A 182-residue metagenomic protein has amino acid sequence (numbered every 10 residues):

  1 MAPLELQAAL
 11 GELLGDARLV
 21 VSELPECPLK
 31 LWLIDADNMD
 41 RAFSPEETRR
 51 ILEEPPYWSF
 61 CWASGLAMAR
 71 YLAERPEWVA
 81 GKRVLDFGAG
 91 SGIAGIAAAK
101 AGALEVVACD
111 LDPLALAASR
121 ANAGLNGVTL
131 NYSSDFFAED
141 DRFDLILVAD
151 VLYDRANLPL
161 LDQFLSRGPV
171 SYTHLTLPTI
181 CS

Functional and structural regions predicted by a protein language model:
M1-A36: N-terminal auxiliary segments of SAM/dcSAM-dependent transferases
E23-W78: SAM-dependent Rossmann-like transferase core, predominantly class I methyltransferases with a strong bias toward
A69-N131: Conserved SAM/SAH cofactor-binding pocket of Class I
S134-A138: Conserved SAM/SAH-binding loop
I146-L147: Hydrophobic beta-strand segment of the Class I
R155-Q163: A short, conserved alpha-helix within the catalytic core of class I
D162-V170: A short glycine-rich, Lys/Arg-flanked "PGG" loop and its adjoining helix->strand segment in the class I
H174-C181: Single conserved hydrophobic/aromatic residue that forms the stacking wall/gate of nucleotide- or nucleobase-binding
